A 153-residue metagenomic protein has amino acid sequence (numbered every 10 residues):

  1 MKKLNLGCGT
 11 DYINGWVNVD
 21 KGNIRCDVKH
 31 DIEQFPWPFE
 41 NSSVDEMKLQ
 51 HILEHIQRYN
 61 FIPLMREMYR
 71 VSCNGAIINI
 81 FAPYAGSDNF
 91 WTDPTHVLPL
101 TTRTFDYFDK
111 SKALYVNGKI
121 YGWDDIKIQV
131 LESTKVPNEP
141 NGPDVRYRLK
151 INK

Functional and structural regions predicted by a protein language model:
K2-Y84: Conserved SAM-binding loop
Q57-C73, I77-K153: S-adenosyl-L-methionine-dependent methyltransferase catalytic module, highlighting the catalytic core
